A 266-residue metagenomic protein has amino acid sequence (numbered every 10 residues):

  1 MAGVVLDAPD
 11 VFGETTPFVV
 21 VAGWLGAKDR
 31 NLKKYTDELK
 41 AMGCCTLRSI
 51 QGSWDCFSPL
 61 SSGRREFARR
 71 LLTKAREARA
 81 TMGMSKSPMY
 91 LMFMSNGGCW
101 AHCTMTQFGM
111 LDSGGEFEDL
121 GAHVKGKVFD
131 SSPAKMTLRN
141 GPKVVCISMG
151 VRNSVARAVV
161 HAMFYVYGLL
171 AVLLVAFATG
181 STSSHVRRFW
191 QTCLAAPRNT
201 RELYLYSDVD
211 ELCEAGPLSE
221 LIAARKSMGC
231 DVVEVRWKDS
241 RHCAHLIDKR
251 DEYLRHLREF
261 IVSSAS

Functional and structural regions predicted by a protein language model:
M1-C56, D208: Short, surface-exposed "cap/lid" segments of acyl-processing enzymes
V11-G13, A158-L257, S263: Serine-hydrolase catalytic core
L25-K28, F93-W100, D210-L212, H242-L246: Gly/Ser/Thr-rich loops at beta-strand to alpha-helix junctions that form or flank small-molecule/cofactor-binding
Q51-S53, S132, W237-D239: Active-site loop/turn elements of alpha/beta-hydrolase fold enzymes, especially the short glycine-/histidine-rich
S53-G83: Catalytic nucleophile-loop/oxyanion-hole region of alpha/beta-hydrolase and closely related hydrolase-like folds
M89-S95, K127, Y204: Conserved alpha/beta-hydrolase fold motif
A101-L111: Short glycine-enriched nucleophile-adjacent loop and the immediately C-terminal alpha-helix near the catalytic center
V124-T137: Active-site nucleophile loop of the alpha/beta-hydrolase fold
